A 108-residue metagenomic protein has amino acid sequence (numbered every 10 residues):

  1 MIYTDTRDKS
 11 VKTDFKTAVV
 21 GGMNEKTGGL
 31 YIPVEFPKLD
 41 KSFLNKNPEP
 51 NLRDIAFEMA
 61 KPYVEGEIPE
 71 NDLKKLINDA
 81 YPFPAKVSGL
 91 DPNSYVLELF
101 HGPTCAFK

Functional and structural regions predicted by a protein language model:
M1-F107: PLP-dependent amino-acid enzyme catalytic core
